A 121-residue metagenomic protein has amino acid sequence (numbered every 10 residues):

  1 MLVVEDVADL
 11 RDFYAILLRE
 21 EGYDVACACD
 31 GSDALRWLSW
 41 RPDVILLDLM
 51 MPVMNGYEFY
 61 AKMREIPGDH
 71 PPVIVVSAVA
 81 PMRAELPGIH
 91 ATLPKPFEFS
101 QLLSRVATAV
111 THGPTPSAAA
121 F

Functional and structural regions predicted by a protein language model:
E5: Conserved acidic carboxylate
D12-E20: Charged docking surfaces used in two-component/phosphorelay signaling
C27-V44: Acidic, metal-coordinating helix/loop segments flanking the phosphotransfer/catalytic sites of two-component signaling
D30, N55-A61: Acidic catalytic/metal-coordinating carboxylates
D48: Active-site residues of response regulator receiver
M51: Receiver (REC) domain active-site loop signature in two-component systems and cognate sites in sensor histidine kinases
V76-S77: Hydrophobic/aromatic residues positioned on beta-strands within the core alpha/beta folds
F97-V110, A118: C-terminal output helix
